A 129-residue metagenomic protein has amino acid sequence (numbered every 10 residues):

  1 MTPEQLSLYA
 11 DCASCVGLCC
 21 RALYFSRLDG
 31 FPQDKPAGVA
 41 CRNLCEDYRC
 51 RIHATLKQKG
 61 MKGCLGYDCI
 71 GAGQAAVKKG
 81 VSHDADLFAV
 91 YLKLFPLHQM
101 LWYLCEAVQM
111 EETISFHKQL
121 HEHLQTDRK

Functional and structural regions predicted by a protein language model:
M1-K129: Short loop/turn segments that flank or connect secondary-structure elements
